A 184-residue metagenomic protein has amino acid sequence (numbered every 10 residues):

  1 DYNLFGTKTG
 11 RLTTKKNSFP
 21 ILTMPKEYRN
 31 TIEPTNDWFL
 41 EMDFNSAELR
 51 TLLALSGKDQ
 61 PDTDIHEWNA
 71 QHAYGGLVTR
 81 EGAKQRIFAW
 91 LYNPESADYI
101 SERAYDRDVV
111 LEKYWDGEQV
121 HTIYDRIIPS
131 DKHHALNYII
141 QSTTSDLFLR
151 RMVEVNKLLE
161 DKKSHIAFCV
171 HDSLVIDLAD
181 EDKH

Functional and structural regions predicted by a protein language model:
D1-M24, N36-W38, S46, I166-H171 (+1 more regions): Conserved "right-hand" nucleotidyltransferase catalytic core of DNA-directed polymerases
K16-N30, T144-L158: Short, motif-level signal for alpha-helix interfacial/capping segments enriched in acidic residues and aromatics/proline
N17-A135: Helical catalytic core of nucleic-acid polymerases
F44-E48, T144, D180: Short, flexible loop/turn elements at secondary-structure junctions
S130-L147, R151: Short glycine-/aliphatic-rich beta-strand segments at the starts of folded cytosolic domains
L147-I176: Active-site palm subdomain of RNA-directed nucleic acid polymerases
L178-H184: Helix N-cap motif at beta-to-alpha junctions
